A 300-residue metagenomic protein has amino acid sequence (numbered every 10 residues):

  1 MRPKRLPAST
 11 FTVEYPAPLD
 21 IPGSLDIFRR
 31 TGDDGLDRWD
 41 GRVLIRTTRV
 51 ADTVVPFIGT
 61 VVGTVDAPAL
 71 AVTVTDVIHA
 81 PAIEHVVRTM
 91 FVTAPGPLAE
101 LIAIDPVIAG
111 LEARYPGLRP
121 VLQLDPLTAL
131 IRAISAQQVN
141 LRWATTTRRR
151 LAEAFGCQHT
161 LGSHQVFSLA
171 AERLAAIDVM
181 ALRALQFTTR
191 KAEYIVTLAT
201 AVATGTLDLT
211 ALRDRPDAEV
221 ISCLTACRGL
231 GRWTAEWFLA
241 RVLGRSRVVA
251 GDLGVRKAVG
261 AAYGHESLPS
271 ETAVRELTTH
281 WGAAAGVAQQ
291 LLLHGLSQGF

Functional and structural regions predicted by a protein language model:
M1-F300: HhH-family (HhH-GPD) DNA N-glycosylase catalytic core used in base-excision repair
